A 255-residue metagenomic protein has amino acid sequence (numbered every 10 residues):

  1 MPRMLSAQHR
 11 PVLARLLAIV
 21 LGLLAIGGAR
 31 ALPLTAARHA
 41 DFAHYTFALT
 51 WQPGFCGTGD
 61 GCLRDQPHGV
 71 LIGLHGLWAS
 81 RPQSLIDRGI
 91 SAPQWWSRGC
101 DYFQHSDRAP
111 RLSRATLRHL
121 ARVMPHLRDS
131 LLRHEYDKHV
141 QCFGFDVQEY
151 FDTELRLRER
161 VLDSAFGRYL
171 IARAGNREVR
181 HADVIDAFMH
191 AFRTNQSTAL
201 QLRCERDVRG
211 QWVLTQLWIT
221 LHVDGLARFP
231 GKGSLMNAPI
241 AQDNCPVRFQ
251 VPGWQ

Functional and structural regions predicted by a protein language model:
P2-L17: Bacterial N-terminal signal peptides that target proteins for export
R15-A25: Bacterial N-terminal signal peptides
G27-A31: Sec/Tat signal peptide C-region and signal peptidase I cleavage site
L32-A174: Catalytic cores of phosphodiester-bond-cleaving enzymes
R114-Q255: C-terminal, well-folded lobe of enzymatic/effector domains
